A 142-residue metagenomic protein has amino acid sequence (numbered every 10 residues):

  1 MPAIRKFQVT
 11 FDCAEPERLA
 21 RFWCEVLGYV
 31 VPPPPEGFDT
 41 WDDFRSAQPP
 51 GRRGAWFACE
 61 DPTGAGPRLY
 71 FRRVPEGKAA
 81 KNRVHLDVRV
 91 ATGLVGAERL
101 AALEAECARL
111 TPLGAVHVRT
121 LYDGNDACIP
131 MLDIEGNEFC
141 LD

Functional and structural regions predicted by a protein language model:
P2, A14-C24: Hydrophobic ligand-binding cavity/cleft-lining segments
P2-F11, P33-P34, D43-R52, F57-K78 (+2 more regions): Vicinal oxygen chelate
F11-D12, E98: Residues that cap or flank secondary-structure elements
R18-A20, L94-A105: Short, conserved charged micro-motifs
A20, C24-P34, W41-D43: Gly/Pro/Ser/Thr-rich low-complexity, intrinsically disordered segments predominantly at protein N-termini
T40, P49, V95-E98: Alpha-helix capping and helix-coil boundary motifs
K78-R99: Mid-chain, well-packed structural core segment of small domains
